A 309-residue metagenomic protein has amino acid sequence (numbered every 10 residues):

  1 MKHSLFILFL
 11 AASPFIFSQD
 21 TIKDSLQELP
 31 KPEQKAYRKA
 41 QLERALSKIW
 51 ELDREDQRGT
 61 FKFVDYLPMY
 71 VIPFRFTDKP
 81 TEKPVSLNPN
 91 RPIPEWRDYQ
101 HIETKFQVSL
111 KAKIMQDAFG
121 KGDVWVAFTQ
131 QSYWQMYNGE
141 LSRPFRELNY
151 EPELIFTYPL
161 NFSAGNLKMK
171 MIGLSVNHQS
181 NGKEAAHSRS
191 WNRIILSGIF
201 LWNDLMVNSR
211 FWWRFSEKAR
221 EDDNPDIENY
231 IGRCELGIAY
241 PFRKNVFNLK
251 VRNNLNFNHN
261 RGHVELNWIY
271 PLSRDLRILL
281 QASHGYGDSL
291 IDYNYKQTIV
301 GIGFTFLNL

Functional and structural regions predicted by a protein language model:
M1-T21: Bacterial Sec-dependent N-terminal signal peptides
D20-T21, P30-E140, P144, N149-P152: Outer-membrane beta-barrel initiation region
T81-I93, Q100, M115-Y240, V251 (+2 more regions): Outer-membrane pore/translocation modules
E235-L236, Y240-Q281, Y286-S289, N308: Long, repeat-rich segments with strong aromatic
I291-Y293: Short conserved micro-motifs at the rims of enzyme active sites and ligand-binding pockets
Q297-L309: Outer-membrane beta-barrel "beta-signal"
